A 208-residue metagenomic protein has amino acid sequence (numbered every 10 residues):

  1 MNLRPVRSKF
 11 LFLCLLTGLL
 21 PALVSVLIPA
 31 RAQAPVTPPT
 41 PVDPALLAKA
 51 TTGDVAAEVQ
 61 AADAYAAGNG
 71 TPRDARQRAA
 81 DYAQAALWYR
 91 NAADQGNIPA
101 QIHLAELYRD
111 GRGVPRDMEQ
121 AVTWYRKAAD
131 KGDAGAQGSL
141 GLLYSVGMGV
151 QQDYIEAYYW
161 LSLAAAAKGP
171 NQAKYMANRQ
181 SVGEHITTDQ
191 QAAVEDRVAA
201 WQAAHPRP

Functional and structural regions predicted by a protein language model:
F12-V26: Bacterial N-terminal signal peptides
L27-N69: N-terminal leader/linker segments that initiate helical-solenoid repeat arrays
P38, N171-P208: Terminal, low-structured helical/coil segments at or just beyond the last alpha-helical repeat
T51-D54, Y65-N69, D74, Y89 (+7 more regions): Short helix-capping/linker turns of helical repeat alpha-solenoids
V59-Q60, I102-H103, M118, G135-S139 (+2 more regions): Alpha-solenoid helical repeat scaffolds
Q60-R73, I102-D110, S139-V146, N178-Q180: Hydrophobic face of amphipathic alpha-helices that form TPR/SEL1-like repeat modules and related alpha-solenoid
